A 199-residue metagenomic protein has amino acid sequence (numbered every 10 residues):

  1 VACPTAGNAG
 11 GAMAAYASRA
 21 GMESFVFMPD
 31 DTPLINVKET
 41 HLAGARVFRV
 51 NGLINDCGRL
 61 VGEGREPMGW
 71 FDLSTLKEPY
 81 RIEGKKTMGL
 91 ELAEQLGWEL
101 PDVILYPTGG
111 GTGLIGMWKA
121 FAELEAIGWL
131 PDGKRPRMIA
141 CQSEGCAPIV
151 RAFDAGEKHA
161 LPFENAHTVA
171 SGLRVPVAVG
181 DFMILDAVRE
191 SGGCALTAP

Functional and structural regions predicted by a protein language model:
V1-Y16, G21-M28, L100-G110, M138: A short, small-residue-rich loop immediately preceding and capping a beta-strand
C3, F27-P29, V50-N51, I82 (+3 more regions): Active-site-adjacent beta-strand anchor residues
T5-G10, M28-L34, P79, G110-T112 (+1 more regions): Acidic, glycine-rich active-site loops and adjacent beta-strand->loop/helix elements that engage anionic groups
G10-E63, V150-D154: Active-site-proximal loop->helix
S24, V47, F71-D72, A195: Hydrophobic beta-strand scaffold residues
L42-V47, E66-M68, L90-L92, A155-H159: Short, hinge-like loop/turn segments at secondary-structure boundaries
G52-W70, E123-P199: Active-site/ligand-binding loops adjacent to catalytic centers
R65-G128: Active-site/ligand-binding-proximal alpha/beta "capping" segment
